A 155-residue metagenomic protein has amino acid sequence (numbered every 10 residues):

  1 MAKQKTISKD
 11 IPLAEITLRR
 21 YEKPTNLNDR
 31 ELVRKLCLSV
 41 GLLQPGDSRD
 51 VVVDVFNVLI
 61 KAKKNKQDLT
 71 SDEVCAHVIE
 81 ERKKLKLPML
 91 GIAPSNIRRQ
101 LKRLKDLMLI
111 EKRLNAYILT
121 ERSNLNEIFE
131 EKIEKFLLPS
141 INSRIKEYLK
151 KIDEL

Functional and structural regions predicted by a protein language model:
M1-K23, K132, F136-L137: Eukaryotic partner-binding/assembly regions in large regulatory complexes
R19-D68: Short alpha-helical segments that sit at the start of domains
R49-V53, D72, S95-R98: Non-catalytic, well-ordered alpha-helical scaffold segments
N65-P88: Short acidic, hydrophobic short linear motifs in intrinsically disordered regions
L87-D106: Short amphipathic alpha-helical interaction segments
L104-A116: A short, conserved structural fragment
A116-N126: Basic, amphipathic "hinge/linker" alpha-helix immediately C-terminal to the N-terminal HTH DNA-binding motif
N124-D153: Short, amphipathic alpha-helical interaction segments positioned at domain boundaries
